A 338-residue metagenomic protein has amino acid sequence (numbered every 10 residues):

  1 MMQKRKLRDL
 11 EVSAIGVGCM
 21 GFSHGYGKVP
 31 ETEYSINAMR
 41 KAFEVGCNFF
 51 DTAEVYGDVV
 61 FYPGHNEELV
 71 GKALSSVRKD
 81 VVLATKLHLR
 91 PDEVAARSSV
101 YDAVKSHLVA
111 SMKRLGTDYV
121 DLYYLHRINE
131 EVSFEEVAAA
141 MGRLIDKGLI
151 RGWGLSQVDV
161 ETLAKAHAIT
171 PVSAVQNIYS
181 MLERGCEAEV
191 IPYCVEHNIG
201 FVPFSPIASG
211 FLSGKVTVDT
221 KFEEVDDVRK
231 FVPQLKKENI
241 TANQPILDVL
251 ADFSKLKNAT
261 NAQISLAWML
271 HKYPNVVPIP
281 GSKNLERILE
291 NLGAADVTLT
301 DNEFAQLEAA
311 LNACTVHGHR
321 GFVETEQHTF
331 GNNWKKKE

Functional and structural regions predicted by a protein language model:
M1-V81, W334-E338: N-terminal binding-site loop/beta-alpha segment at the start of enzyme catalytic domains that lines or forms
M2, V225-L256, H271, N275 (+1 more regions): Terminal-tail/helix-coil boundary detector
L10-I15, G46-N48, V77-V81, T117-D121 (+5 more regions): Short, well-ordered coil/turn segments that N-cap beta-strands
V17, S35, A42, F50 (+13 more regions): Conserved, mostly hydrophobic/aromatic
G18, A53, A84-K86, Y123-H126 (+5 more regions): A cross-family glycoside hydrolase active-site/sugar-binding cleft signature
G21-Y26, Y56-D58, R90-A96, R287-E290: A short acidic, helix-capping loop that chelates divalent metal ions and anchors anionic groups
R90-G185, E189, I199: Glycine/proline-rich, positively charged, aromatic-decorated active-site loop/lid region on the catalytic face
C186-V225, T260: Aromatic-lined glycan-binding groove of carbohydrate-active enzymes
